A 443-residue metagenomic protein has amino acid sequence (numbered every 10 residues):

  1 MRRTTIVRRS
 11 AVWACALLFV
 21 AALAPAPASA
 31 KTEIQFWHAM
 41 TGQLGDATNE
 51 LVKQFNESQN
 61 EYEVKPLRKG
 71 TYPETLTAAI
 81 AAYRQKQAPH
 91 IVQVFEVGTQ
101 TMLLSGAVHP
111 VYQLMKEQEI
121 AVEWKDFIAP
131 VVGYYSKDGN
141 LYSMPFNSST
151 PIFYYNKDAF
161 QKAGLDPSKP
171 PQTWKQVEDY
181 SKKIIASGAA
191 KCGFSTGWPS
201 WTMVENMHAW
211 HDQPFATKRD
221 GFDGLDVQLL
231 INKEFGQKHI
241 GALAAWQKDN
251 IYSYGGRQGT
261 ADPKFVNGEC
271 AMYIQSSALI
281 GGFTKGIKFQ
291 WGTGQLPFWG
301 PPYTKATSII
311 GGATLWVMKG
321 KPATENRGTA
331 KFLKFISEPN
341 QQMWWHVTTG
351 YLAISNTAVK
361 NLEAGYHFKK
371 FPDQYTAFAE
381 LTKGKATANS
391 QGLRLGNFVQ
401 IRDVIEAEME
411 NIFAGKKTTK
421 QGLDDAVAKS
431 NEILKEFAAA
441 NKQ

Functional and structural regions predicted by a protein language model:
E33, E50-F127, K162-G164, Q172 (+5 more regions): Extracytoplasmic "Venus flytrap"/periplasmic binding protein-like
A39, M203-N206, Q237-K331: Extracytoplasmic/periplasmic substrate-binding proteins
A81, H90, I120-F160, C192 (+2 more regions): A structural signal for short loop-to-beta-strand junctions that line the ligand-binding cleft of periplasmic/secreted
E96-I152, E178, E205-A209, F235 (+4 more regions): Hinge/lid segment of periplasmic solute-binding proteins
K116, A278-Q290, G300-A407, N441-Q443: C-terminal lobe and pocket-closing loops of periplasmic/extracytoplasmic Venus-flytrap solute-binding proteins
K137-F146, P151, K175-V227, C270: Extracytoplasmic/periplasmic solute-binding protein
Q161, P167, T382-Q443: Conserved C-terminal helix/tail region of periplasmic/extracytoplasmic solute-binding proteins
E178-K183, D223-G255: Glycine-centered hinge/linker elements that transmit conformational signals in sensory and ligand-binding systems
